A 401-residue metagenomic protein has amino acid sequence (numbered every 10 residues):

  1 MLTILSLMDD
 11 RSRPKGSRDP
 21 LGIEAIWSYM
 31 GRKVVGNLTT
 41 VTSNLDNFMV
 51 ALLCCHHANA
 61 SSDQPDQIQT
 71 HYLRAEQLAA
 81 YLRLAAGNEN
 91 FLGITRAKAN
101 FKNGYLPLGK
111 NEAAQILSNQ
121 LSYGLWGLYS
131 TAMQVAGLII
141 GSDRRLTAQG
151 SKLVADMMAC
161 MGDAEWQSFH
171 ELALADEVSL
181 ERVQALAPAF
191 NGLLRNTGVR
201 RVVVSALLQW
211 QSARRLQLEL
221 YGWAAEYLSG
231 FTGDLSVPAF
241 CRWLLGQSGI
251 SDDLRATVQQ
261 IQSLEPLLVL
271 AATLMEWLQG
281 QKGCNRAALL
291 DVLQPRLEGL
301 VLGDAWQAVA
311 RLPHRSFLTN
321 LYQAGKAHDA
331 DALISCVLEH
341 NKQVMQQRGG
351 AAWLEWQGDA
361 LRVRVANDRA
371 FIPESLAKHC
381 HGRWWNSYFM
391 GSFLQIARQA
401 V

Functional and structural regions predicted by a protein language model:
M1-V401: Non-catalytic recognition/regulatory regions in large multidomain proteins
